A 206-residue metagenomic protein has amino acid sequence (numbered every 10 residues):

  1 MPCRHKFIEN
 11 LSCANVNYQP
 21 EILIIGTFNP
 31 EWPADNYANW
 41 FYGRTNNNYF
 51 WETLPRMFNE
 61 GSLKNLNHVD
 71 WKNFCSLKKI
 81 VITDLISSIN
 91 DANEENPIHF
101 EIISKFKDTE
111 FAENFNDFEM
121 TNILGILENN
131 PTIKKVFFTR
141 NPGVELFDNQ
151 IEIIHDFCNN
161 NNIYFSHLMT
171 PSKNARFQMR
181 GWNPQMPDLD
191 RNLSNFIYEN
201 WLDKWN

Functional and structural regions predicted by a protein language model:
M1-C13, P30, T45, S104-A112 (+1 more regions): C-terminal capping/extension of enzyme domains
P2-S76, F165-S172: Adenosine ribonucleotide-centric catalytic and binding domains
V16-N17, G125-T132, I154-N162: Short, conserved loop/helix-junction motifs that constitute active-site signature segments in enzyme catalytic cores
P33-N36, A92, F147-Q150: Short glycine-/acidic-enriched loop or helix-start segments at secondary-structure transitions that form or flank
Y37-W40, P97-I98, Q150-I154: Short, glycine/charged-enriched secondary-structure capping and boundary segments
T53, M57, I126, K204: Residues that form generic nucleotide/phosphate-binding pockets
W71-V81, H155-N160: Short, conserved catalytic or adaptor-binding loops enriched in Gly and charged residues
L77-F147: Internal catalytic-core helix/loop-beta-alpha segment that presents or stabilizes conserved functional determinants
